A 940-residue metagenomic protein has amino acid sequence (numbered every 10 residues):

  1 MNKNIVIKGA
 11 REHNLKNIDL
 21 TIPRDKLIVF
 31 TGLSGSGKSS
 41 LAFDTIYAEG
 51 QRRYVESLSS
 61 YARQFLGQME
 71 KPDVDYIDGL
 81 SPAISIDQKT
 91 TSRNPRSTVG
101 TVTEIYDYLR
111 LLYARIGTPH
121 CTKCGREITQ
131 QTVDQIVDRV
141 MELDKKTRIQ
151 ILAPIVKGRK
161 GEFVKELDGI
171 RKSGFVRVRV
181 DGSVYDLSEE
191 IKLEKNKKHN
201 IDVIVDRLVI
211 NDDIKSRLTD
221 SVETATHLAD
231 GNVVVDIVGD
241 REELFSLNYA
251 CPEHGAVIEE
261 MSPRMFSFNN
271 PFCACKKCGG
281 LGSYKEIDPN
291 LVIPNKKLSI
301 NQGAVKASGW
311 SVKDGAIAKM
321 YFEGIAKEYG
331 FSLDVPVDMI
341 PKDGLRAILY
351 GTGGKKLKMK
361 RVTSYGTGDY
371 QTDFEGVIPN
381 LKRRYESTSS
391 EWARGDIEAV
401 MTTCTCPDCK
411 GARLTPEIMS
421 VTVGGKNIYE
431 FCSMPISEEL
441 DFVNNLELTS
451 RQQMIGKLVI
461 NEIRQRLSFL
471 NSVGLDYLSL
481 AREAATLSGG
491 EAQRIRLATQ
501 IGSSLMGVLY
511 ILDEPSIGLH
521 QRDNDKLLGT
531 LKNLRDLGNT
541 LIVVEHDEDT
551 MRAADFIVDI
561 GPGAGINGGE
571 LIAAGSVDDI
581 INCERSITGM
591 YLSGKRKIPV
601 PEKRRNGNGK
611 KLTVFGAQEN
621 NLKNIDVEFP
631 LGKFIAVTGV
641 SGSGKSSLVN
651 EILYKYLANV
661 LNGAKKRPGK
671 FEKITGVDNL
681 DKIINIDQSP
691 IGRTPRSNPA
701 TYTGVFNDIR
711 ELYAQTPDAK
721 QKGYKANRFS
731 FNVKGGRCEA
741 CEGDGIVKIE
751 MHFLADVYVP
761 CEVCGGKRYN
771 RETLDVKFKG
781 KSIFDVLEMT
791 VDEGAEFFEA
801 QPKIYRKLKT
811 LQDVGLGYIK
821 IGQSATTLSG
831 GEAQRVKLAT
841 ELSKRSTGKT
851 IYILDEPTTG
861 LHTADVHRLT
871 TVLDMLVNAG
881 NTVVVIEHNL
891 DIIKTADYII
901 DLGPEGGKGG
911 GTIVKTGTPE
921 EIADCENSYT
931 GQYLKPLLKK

Functional and structural regions predicted by a protein language model:
M1-K940: Conserved phosphate-binding elements of NTP-dependent enzyme cores
